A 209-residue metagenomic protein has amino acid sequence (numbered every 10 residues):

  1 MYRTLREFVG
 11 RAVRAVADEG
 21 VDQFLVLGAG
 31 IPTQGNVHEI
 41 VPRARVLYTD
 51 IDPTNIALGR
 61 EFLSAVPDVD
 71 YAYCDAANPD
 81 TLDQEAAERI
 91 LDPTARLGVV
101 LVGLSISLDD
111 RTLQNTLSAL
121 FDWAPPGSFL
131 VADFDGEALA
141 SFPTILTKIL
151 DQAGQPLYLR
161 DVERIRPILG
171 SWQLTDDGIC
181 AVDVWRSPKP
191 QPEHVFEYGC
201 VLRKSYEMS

Functional and structural regions predicted by a protein language model:
M1-Q23, T33-R45, T49-S209: Alpha-helical subdomain
V26: Class I SAM-dependent methyltransferase core
A29-I31: Catalytic nucleophile-elbow at a beta strand-turn-alpha helix junction centered on a G-D-S/GDSL motif, marking
